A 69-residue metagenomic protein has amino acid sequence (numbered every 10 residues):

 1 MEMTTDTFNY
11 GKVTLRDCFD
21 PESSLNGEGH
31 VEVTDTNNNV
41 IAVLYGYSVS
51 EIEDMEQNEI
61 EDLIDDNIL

Functional and structural regions predicted by a protein language model:
M1-R16: Short, charged/polar N-terminal "headpieces" of proteins
M1-T5, D62-L69: Short intrinsically disordered terminal tails
V13-D66: Acidic, low-complexity, intrinsically disordered interaction modules
